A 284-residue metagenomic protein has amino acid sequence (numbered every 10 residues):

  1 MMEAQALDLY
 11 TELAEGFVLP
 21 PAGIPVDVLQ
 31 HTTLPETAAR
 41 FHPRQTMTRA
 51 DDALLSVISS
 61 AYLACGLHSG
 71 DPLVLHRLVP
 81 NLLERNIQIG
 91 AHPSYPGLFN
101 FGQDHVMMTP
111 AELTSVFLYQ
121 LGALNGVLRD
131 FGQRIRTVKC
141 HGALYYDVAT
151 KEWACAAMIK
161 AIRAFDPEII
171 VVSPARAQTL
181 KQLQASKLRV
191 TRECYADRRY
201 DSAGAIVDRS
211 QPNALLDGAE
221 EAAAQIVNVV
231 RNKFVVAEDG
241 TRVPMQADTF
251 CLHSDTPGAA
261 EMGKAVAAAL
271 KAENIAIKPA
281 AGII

Functional and structural regions predicted by a protein language model:
E12, H92, V138, L252: Conserved, mostly hydrophobic/aromatic
I24-L34, M47, A61-S69, F99-T114 (+3 more regions): Glycine-rich tight-turn/loop motif centered on a GG-T
M47-T48, S69-L83, A149-A156, A175-A185: Active-site-adjacent beta->alpha loops and helix N-cap segments on the catalytic face of soluble alpha/beta enzymes
D51-S56, R77-G90, R129-G132: Acidic (Asp/Glu)-rich catalytic clusters
G97-G132, T137: Glycine/small-residue-rich loop that forms an oxyanion/phosphate-binding "nest" at active or ligand-binding sites
L128-R136, K233-Q246, A276-I283: Flexible, glycine/charged-enriched surface loops at secondary-structure junctions
I169, G263-I284: C-terminal domain-boundary segment and adjacent tail
R176-F234: Active-site rim beta-loop-alpha module in soluble metabolic enzymes
